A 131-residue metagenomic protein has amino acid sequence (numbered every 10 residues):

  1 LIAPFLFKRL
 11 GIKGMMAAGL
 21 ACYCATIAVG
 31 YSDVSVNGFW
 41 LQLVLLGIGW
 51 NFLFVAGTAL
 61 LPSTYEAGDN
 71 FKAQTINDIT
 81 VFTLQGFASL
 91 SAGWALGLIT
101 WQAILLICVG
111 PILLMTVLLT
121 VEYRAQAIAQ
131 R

Functional and structural regions predicted by a protein language model:
L1-I12, L96: Helix-to-loop junctions at the C-terminal end of transmembrane segments in multipass secondary transporters
G14-A28, V109: Structural signature of the two symmetry-related core transmembrane helices
S32-V34: Helix-breaking motifs and short loop linkers at transmembrane-helix boundaries and internal kinks in secondary membrane
N37-L45: Paired small-residue
F52-E66: Intracellular juxtamembrane helix-capping segments at the cytosolic ends of symmetry-related transmembrane helices
D69-G97: A late C-terminal transmembrane helix in Major Facilitator Superfamily
W94-I112: A membrane-interface helix-boundary motif in multi-pass transporters
V109-R131: Multi-pass alpha-helical transporter architecture, strongest for 12-TM Major Facilitator/SLC carriers used
